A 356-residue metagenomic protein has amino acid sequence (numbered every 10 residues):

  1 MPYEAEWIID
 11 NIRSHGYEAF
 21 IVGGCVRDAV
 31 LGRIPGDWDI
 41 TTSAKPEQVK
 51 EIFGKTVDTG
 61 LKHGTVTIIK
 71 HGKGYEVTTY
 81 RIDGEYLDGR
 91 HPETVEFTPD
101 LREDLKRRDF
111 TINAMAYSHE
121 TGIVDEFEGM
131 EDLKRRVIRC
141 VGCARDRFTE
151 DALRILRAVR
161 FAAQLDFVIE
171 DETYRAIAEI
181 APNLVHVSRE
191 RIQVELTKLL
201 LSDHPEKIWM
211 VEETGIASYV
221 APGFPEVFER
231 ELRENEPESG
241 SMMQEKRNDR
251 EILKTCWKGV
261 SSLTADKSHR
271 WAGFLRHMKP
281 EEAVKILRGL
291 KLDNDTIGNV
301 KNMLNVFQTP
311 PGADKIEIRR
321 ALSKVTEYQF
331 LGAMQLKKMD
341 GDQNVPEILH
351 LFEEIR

Functional and structural regions predicted by a protein language model:
M1-R356: Catalytic cores of the polymerase beta-like nucleotidyltransferase superfamily and closely associated nucleotide
